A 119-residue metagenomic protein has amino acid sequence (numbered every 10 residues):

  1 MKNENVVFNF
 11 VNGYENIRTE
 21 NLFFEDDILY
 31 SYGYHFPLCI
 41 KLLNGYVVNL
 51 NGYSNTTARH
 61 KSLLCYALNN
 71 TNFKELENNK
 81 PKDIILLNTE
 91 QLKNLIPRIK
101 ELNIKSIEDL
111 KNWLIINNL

Functional and structural regions predicted by a protein language model:
M1-L119: Terminal leader/tail segments of proteins
